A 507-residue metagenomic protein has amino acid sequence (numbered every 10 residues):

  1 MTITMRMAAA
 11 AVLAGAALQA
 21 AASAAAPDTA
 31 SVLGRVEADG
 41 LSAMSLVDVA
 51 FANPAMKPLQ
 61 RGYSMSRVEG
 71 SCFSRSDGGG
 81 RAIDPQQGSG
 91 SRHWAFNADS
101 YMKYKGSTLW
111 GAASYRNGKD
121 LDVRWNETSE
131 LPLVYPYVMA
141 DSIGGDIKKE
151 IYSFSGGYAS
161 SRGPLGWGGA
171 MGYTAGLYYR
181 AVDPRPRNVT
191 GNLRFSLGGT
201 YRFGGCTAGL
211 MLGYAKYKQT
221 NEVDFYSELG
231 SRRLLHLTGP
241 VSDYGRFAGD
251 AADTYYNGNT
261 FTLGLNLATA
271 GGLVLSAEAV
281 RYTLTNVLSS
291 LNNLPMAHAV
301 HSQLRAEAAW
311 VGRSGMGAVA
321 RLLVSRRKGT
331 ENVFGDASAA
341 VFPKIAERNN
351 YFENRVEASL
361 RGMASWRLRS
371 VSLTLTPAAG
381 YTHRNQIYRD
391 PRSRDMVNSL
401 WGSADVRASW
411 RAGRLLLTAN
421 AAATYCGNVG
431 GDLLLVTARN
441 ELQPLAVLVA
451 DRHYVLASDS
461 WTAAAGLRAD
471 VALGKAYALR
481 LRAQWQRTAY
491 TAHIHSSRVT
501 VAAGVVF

Functional and structural regions predicted by a protein language model:
D28-L33, H495-F507: Outer-membrane beta-barrel "beta-signal"
V68-G70, G111-A113, G169-M171, L197 (+9 more regions): Membrane-embedded beta-strand positions of outer-membrane beta-barrel proteins
G70-G78, Y115-K119, S160-R162, Y173-L177 (+10 more regions): Transmembrane beta-strands of outer-membrane beta-barrel pores
G78-Q87, D122-T128, Y179-R187, N221-E228 (+5 more regions): Outer-membrane beta-barrel translocator domains and adjoining extracellular loop/strand segments of Gram-negative
G90-F96, K148-F154, R187-L193, N257-L263 (+6 more regions): Residues that define the transmembrane beta-barrel architecture of outer-membrane proteins
F96-M102, F154-S160, F195-Y201, L263-T269 (+8 more regions): Residues on the lipid-exposed face of transmembrane beta-strands in outer-membrane beta-barrel proteins
W125-V138, A181, M211-N257, T283-M296 (+1 more regions): Short, flexible helix-coil linker/hinge segments at the edges of structured domains or between repeats
V241-P377: Long, internal scaffold/assembly segments composed of regular secondary structure
